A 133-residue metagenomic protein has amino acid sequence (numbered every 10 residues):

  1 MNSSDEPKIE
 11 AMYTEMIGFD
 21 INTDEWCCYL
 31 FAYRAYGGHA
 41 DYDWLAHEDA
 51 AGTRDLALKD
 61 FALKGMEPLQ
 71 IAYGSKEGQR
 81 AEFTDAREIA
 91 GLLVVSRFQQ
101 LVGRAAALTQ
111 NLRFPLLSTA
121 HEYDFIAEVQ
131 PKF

Functional and structural regions predicted by a protein language model:
N2-Y36, H121-D124, Q130-P131: Amphipathic, interaction-prone secondary-structure segments
T23-G74, A127-F133: Intrinsically disordered, low-complexity regulatory segments enriched in Ser/Thr/Pro and charged residues
L56, G65-F133: Acidic, proline/glycine-rich low-complexity IDRs
